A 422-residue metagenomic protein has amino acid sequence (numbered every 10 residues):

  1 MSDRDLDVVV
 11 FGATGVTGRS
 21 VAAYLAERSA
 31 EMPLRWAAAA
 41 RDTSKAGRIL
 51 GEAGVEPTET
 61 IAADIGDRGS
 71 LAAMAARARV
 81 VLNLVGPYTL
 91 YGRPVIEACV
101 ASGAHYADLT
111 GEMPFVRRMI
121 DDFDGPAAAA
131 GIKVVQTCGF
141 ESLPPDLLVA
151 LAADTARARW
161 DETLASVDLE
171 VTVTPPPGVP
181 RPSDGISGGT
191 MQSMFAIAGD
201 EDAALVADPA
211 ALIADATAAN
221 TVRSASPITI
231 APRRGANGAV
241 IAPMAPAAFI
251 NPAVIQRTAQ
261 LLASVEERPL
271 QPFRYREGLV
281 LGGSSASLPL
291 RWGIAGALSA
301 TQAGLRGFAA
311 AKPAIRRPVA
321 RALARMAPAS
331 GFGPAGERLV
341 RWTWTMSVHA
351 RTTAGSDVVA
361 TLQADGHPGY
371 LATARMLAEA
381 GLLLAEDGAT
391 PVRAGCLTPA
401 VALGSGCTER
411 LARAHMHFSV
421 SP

Functional and structural regions predicted by a protein language model:
D7, R79-V80, H105: Structural motif
V8-E27: N-terminal Rossmann NAD(P)H-binding glycine-rich loop of SDR-like oxidoreductase domains
A30-K45: Conserved glycine-rich Rossmann-like NAD(P)H-binding loop of the short-chain dehydrogenase/reductase
I49-E56: Short, conserved SAM-binding/catalytic segment of Class I S-adenosyl-L-methionine-dependent methyltransferases
A62-A78, L84-P87: Conserved Rossmann-fold cofactor-binding substructure of NAD(P)-dependent oxidoreductases
P87, A98-V116: ADP-ribose/adenylate-binding Rossmann-like module
T110-I132: Rossmann-fold NAD(P)-binding glycine/threonine-rich loop
D154-P422: C-terminal catalytic/substrate-binding lobe primarily of soluble NAD(P)-dependent oxidoreductases
